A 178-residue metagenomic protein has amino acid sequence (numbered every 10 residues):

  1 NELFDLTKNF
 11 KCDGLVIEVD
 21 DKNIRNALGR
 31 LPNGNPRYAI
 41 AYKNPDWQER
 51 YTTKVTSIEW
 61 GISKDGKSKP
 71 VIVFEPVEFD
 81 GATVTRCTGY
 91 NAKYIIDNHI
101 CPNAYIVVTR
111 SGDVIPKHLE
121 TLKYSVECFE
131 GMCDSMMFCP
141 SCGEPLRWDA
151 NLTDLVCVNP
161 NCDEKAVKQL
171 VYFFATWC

Functional and structural regions predicted by a protein language model:
N1-C178: RNA/tRNA-interacting regions in translation and RNA-turnover enzymes
